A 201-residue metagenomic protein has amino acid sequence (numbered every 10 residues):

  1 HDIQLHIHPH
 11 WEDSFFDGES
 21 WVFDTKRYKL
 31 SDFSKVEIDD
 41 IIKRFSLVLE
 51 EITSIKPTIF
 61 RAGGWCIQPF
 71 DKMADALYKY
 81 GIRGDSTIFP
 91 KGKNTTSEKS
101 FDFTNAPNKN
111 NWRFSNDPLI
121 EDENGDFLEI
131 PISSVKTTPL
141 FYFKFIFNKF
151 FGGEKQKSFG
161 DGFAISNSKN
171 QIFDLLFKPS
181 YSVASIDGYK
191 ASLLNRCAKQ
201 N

Functional and structural regions predicted by a protein language model:
H1-C66, G125, S134-P139: Metal-dependent polysaccharide deacetylase catalytic core of the NodB/CE4 family, i.e., the active-site-bearing domain
I59-Q200: Active-site-adjacent pocket scaffolds in enzyme catalytic domains
